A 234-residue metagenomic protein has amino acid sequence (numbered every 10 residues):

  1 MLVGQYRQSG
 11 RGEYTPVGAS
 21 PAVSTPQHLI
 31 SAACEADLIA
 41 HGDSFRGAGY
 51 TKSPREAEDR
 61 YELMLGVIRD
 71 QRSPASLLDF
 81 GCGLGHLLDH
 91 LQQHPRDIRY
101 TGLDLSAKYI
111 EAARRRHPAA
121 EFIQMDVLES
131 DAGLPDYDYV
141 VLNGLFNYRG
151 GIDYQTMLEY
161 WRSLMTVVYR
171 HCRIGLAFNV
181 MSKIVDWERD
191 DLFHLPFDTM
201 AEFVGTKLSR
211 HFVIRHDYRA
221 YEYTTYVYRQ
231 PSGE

Functional and structural regions predicted by a protein language model:
L2-R46: N-terminal, positively charged/glycine-rich alpha-helical extensions of SAM-dependent methyltransferases
R55-S73: Conserved alpha-helix/loop element of class I SAM-dependent methyltransferases that forms part of the SAM/SAH-binding
P74-G83: Conserved class I S-adenosyl-L-methionine
L84-R96: Conserved SAM-binding loop of SAM-dependent methyltransferases across substrates and taxa, primarily the Class I
S106: Conserved SAM/SAH-binding beta-strand->alpha-helix loop
A113-R114: Conserved SAM-binding loop
P118-L128: Conserved SAM-binding strand-loop segment of SAM-dependent methyltransferases
Y139-L158: A short SAM/SAH-binding and catalytic strip from SAM-dependent methyltransferases
